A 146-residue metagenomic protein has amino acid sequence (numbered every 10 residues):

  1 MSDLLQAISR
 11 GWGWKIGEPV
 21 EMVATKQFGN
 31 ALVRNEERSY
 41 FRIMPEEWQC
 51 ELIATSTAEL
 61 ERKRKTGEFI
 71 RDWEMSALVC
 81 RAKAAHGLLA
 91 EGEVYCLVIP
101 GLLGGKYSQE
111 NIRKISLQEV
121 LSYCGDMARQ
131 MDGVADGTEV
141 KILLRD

Functional and structural regions predicted by a protein language model:
M1-R42, L97-I99, L103-D146: A surface-exposed partner-binding patch
R42-C80: Compact, glycine/acidic-enriched structural inserts
L60-E68, K83-C96, G137-R145: Short, highly charged low-complexity linear segments
I70-N111: Phosphate-recognition beta-domain surfaces
